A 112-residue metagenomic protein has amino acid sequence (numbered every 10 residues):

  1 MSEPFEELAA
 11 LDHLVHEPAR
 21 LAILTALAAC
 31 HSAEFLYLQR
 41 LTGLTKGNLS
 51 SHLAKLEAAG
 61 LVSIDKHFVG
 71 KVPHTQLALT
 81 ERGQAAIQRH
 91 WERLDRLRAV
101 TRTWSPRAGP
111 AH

Functional and structural regions predicted by a protein language model:
M1-L8, T25, A85-H112: Amphipathic alpha-helical dimerization/coiled-coil segments that flank or bridge DNA-binding/regulatory modules
E6-N48, H67-A78: N-terminal helix-turn-helix DNA-binding core of bacterial DNA-binding proteins
L53-A54: Short, hydrophobic-biased segments on the C-terminal half of alpha helices that form "recognition helices"
G60: Glycine-centered, phosphate/nucleic-acid-interacting loop/turn motifs that mediate DNA/RNA or nucleotide
I64: Short beta-strand "wing" residues that participate in macromolecule-binding interfaces
L79-G83: Accessory beta->alpha helical hairpin/"wing" motif in late/C-terminal subdomains of nucleic-acid enzymes
